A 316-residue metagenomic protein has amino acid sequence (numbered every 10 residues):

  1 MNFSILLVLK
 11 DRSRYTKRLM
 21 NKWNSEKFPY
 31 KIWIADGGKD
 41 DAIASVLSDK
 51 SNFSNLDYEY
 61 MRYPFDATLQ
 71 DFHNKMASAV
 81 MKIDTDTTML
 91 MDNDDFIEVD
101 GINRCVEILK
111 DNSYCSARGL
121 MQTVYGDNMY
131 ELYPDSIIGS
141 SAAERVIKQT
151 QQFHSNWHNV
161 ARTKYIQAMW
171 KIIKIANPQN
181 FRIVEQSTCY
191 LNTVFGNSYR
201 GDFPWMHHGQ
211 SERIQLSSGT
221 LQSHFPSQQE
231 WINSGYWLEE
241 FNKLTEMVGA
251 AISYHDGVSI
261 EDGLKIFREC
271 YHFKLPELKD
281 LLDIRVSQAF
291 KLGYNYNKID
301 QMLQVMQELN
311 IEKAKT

Functional and structural regions predicted by a protein language model:
M1-N21: N-proximal low-complexity "stem/linker" segments adjacent to membrane-targeting elements
N21-Y30: Short, acidic, metal-binding catalytic loop of nucleotide-sugar glycosyltransferases
A35-L47: A conserved acidic beta->alpha catalytic loop
Y63-I83: Glycine-rich, basic loop-to-helix element that forms the pyrophosphate-binding segment of sugar-nucleotide handling
T88: Short aromatic/hydrophobic "clamp" motif used to bind/position activated sugar donors
I102-L132: Conserved donor NDP-sugar-binding/catalytic core segment of glycosyltransferases
Q122-M129, V194-I232: Active-site donor/metal-binding and catalytic loop motifs of nucleotide-sugar-dependent glycosylation enzymes
Y165-M169, N177-G201: A short, conserved alpha-helix in the catalytic core of glycosyltransferases
